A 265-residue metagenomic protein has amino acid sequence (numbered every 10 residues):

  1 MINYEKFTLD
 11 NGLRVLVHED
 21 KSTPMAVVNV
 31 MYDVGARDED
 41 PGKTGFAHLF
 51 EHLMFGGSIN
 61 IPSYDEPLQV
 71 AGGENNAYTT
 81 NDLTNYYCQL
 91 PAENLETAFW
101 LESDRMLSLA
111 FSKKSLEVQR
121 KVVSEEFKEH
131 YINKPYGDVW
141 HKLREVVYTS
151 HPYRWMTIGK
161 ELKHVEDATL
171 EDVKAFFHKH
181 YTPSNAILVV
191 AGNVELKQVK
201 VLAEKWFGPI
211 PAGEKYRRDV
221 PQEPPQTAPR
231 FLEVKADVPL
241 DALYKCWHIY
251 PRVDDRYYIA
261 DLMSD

Functional and structural regions predicted by a protein language model:
M1-P24: N- or domain-start disorder-to-order transition segments that initiate the globular core
F7, K21-S22, A77-N81, Y153-M156 (+3 more regions): Short, flexible turn/loop "capping" segments at secondary-structure junctions
G12, V30, H48, Y86 (+7 more regions): Buried hydrophobic packing residues in well-ordered domains
V27-Q89, W155-I158: M16/MPP (pitrilysin/insulinase) zinc-metallopeptidase core fold and M16-derived inactive scaffolds
L53, S58, A98, H130-P183 (+1 more regions): Scaffold signal of the M16-like zinc-metallopeptidase fold and its non-catalytic homologs
G57, Q89-V122: M16/insulysin-pitrilysin zinc metalloprotease superfamily fold
V70, A110-K128, E195, E214-A228: Acidic/histidine-enriched alpha-helical segments
T149-S150, R154, P183, I187-V253: An aromatic/glycine/proline-enriched structural segment found at the starts of mature extracellular/organellar domains
